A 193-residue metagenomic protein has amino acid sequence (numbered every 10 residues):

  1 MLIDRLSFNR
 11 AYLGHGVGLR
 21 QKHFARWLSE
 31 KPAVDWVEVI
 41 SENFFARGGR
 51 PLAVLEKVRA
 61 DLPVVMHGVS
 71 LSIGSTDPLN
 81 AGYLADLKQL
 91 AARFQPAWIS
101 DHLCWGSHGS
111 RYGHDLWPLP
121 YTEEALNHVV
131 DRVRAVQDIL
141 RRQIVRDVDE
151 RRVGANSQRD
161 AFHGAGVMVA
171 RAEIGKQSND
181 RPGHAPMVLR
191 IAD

Functional and structural regions predicted by a protein language model:
L2-R26: Boundary/entry segment of secreted carbohydrate-active catalytic domains
L13-L19, D35-V39, V64-H67, A97-D101 (+1 more regions): Hydrophobic faces of well-ordered beta-strands that scaffold small-molecule active sites in alpha/beta enzyme cores
R20-K22, I40-E42, V69-S72, H102-C104 (+1 more regions): Active-site beta-loop-alpha junctions enriched in small/polar residues
W27-P32, G49-M66, G82-A97, R134-I139: Acidic (Asp/Glu)-rich catalytic clusters
S41-A53, S72-A81: Acidic-and-aromatic substrate-binding clefts and catalytic sites of carbohydrate-active enzymes
N80-R146, R152: Active-site acidic/histidine proton-transfer and metal-coordination neighborhood in alpha/beta enzyme cores
V148-R151, S157-G164, I174-R181, A185: Alpha-helix boundary/capping motif
P186-A192: Short, intrinsically disordered C-terminal tails of secreted or membrane-associated proteins
